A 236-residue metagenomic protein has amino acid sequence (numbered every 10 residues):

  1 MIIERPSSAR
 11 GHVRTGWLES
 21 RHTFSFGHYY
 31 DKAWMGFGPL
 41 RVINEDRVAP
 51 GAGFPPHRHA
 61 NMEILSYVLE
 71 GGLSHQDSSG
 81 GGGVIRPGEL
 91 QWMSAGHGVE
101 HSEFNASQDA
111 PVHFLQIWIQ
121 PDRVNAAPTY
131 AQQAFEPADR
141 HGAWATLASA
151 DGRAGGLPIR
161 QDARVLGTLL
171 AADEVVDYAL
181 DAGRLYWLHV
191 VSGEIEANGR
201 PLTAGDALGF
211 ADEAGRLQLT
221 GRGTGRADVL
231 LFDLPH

Functional and structural regions predicted by a protein language model:
M1-H236: Jelly-roll (double-stranded beta-helix
